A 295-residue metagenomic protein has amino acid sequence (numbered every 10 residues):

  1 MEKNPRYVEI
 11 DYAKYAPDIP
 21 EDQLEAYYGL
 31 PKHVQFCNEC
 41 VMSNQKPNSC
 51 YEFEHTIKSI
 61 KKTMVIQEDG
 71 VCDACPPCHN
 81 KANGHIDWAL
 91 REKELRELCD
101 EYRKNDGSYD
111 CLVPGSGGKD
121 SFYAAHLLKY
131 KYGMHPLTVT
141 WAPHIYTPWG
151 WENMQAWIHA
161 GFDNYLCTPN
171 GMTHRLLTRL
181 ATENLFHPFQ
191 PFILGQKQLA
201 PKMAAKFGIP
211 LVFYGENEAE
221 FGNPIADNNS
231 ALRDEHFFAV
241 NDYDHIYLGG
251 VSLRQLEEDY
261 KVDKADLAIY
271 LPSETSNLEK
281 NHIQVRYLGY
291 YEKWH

Functional and structural regions predicted by a protein language model:
M1-L112, L127-H295: Nucleotide-activated chemistry modules centered on ATP-dependent adenylation/adenylyltransferase
C111-D120: Short, glycine-rich nucleotide/cofactor-binding loops
Y123-A124: Hydrophobic positions on the alpha1 helix immediately C-terminal to the Walker A/P-loop
